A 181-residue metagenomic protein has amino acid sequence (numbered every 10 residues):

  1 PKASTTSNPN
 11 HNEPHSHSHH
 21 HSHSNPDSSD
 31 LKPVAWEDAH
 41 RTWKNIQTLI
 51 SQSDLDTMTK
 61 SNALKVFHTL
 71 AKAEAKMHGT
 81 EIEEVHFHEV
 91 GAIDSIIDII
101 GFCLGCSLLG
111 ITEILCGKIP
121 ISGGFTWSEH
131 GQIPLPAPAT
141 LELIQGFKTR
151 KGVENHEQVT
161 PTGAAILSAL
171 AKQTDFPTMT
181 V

Functional and structural regions predicted by a protein language model:
P1-M77, A137, G146-A164, P177-M179: Glycine-rich nucleotide/cofactor/substrate-binding loop typically near the N-terminus or early in the first domain
A3, D94, L167: Divalent metal-coordination and catalytic microenvironments
I50-T57, I82-V90: Short acidic, glycine/Ser/Thr-rich loop/turn "cap" segments at secondary-structure junctions
S61, I82-V85, T180-V181: Short coil/turn segments at secondary-structure boundaries
G79, V85-E89, L115-K118, K151: General beta-strand structural signal in soluble alpha/beta enzymes
V85-I93, G124, N155: Conserved short loop/turn motifs at secondary-structure junctions
F87-G110: Conserved phosphate/anionic-ligand binding catalytic regions in large, soluble enzymes, centered on
I111-V181: Mobile "lid/hinge" segments at catalytic clefts and subdomain interfaces of large enzymes
